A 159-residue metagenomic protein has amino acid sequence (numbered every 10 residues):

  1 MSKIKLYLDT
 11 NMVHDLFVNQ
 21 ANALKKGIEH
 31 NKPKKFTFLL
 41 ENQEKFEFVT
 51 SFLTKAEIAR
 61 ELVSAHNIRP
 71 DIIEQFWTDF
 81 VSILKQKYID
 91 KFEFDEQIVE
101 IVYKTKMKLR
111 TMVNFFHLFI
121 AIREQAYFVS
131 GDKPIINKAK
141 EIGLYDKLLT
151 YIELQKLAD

Functional and structural regions predicted by a protein language model:
M1-S51, A65-E74: Short, well-structured N-terminal submotif of metal-dependent ribonuclease cores
M1-Y7, K25-K26, L118-D159: Acidic, PIN/NYN-like endoribonuclease modules and their adjacent C-terminal/linker elements
L8, T50-L53, F94, S130-G131: A conserved hydrophobic position in a structured secondary element of the catalytic/binding core that shapes
V13, K55-I58, I135-I136, L154: A generic structural signal for short hydrophobic patches within well-formed alpha-helices
D15-F17, E61, K138-A139: Residues that scaffold the ATP/ADP-binding catalytic core of kinase and kinase-like folds
A59-V63, Y103: Amphipathic alpha-helical segments within well-ordered protein domains
N67-Y88: Helix-adjacent hinge/juxtasegments
K85-N137: Active-site neighborhoods of divalent-metal-dependent phosphate/nucleic-acid chemistry enzymes
